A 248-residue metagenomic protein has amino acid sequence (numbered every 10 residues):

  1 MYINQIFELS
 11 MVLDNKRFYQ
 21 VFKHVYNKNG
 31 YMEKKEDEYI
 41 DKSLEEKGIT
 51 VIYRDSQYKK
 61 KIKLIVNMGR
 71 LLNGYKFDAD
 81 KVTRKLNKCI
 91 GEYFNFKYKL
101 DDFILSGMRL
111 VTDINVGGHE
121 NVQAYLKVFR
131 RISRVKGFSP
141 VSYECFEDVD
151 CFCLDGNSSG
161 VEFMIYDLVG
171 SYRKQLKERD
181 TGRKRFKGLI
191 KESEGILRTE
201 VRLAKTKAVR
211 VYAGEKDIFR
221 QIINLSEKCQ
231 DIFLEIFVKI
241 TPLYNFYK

Functional and structural regions predicted by a protein language model:
M1-K248: Structured, helix-rich domain cores that form ligand/interaction pockets
